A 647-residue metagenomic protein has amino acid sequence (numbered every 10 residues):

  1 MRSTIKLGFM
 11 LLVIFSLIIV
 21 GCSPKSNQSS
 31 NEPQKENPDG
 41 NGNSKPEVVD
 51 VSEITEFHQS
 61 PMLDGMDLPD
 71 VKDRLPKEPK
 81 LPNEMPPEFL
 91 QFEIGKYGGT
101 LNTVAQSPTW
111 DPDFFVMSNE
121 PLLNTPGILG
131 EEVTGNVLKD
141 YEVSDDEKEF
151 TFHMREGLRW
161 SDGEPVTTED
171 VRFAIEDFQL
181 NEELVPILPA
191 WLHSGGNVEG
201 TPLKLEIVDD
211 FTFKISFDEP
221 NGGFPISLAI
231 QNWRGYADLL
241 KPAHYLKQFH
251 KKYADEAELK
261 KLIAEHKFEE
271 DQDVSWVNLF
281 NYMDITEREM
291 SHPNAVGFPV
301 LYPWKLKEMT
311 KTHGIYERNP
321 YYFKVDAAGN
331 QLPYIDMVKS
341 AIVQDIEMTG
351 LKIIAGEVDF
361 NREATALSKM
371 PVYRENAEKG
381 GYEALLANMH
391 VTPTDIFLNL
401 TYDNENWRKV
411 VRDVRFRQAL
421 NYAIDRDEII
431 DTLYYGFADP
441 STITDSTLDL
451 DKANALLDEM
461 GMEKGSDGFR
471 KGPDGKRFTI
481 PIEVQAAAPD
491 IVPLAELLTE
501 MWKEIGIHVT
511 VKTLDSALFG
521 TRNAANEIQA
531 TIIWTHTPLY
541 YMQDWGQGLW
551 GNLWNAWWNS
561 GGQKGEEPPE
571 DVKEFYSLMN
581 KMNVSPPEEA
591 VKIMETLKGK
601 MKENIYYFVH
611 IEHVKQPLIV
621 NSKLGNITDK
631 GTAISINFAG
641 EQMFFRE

Functional and structural regions predicted by a protein language model:
C22-E32: Bacterial lipoprotein signal-peptidase II cleavage site
D64-D145: N-terminal lobe/hinge region of extracytoplasmic solute-binding protein
G98-S107, K139, E149-T151, A174 (+6 more regions): Short, well-ordered beta-strand elements
D140-V185, K214-S216, T349-K352, V410-R412 (+1 more regions): Aromatic- and charge-enriched surface segment that lines or borders ligand/interaction sites
R155, E289-A295, Y321-V372, T499 (+1 more regions): Ligand-site clamp/hinge motif
F178, E182-A190, L205-E206, K305-Y321 (+4 more regions): Extracellular/periplasmic solute-recognition and catalytic clefts
W191-N281: Surface-exposed binding/hinge segments that line and control ligand-binding clefts or catalytic entry sites
F298, W304, E308, T312-G314 (+5 more regions): Detector for C-terminal structural segments
